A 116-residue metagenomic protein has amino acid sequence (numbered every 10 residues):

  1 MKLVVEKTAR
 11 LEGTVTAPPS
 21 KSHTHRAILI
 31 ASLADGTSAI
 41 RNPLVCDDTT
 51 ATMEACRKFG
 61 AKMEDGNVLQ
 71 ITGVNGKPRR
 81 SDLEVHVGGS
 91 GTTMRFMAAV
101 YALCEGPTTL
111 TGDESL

Functional and structural regions predicted by a protein language model:
M1-L116: Short, structured segments at the rim of ligand-binding sites
